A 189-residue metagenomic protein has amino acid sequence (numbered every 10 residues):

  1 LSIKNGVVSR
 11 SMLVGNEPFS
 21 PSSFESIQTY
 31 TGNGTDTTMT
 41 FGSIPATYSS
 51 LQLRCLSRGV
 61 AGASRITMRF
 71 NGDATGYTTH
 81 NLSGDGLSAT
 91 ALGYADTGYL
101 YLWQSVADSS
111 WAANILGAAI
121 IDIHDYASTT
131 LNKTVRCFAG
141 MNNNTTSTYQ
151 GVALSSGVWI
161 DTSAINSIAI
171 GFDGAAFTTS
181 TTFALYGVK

Functional and structural regions predicted by a protein language model:
S2-K189: Surface-exposed molecular-recognition determinants
